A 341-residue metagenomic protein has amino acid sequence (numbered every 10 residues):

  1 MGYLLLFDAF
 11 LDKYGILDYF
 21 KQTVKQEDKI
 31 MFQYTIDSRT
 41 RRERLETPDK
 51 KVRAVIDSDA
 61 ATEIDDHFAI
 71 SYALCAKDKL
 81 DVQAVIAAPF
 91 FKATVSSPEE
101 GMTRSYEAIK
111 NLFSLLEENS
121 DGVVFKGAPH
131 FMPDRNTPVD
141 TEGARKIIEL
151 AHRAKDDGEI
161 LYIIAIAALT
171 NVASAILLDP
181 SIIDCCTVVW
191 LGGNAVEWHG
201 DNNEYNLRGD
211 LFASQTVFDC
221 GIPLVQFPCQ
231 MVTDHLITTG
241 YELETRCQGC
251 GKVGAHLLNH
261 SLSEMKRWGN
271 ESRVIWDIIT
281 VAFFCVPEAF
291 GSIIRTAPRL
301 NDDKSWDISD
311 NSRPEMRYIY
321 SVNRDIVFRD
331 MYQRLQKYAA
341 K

Functional and structural regions predicted by a protein language model:
F10, Y14-G15, Y19-K341: N-terminal acidic, glycine/proline-rich low-complexity segments
